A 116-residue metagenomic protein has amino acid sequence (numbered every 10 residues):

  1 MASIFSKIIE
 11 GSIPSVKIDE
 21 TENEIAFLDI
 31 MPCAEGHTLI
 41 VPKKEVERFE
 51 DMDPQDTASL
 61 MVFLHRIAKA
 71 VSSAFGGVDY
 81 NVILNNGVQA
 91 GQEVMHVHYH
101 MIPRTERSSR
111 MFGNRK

Functional and structural regions predicted by a protein language model:
M1-K116: HIT superfamily nucleotide-processing domains
